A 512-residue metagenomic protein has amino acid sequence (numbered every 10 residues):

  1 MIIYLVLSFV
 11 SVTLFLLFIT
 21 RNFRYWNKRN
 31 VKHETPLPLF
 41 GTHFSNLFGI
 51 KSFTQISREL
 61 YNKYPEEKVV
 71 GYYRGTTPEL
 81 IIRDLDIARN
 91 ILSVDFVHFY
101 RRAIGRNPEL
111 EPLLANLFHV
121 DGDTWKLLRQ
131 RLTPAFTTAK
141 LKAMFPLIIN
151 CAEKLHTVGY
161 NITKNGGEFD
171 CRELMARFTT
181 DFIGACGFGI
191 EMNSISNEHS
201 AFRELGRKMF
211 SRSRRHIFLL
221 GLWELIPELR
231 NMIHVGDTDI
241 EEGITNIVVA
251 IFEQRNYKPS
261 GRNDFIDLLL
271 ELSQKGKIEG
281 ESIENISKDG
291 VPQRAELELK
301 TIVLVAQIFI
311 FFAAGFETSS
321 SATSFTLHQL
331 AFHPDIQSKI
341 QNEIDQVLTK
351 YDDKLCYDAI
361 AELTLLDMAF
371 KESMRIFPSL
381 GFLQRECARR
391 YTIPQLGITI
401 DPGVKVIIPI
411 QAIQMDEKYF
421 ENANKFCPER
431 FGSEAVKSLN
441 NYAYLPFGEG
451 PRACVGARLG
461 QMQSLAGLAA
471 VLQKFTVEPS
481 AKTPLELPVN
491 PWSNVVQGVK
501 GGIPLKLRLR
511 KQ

Functional and structural regions predicted by a protein language model:
M1-L14, Y72-L80, A139-N150, Y160-A185 (+7 more regions): Cytochrome P450
I2-L113, F118, D123-L127, I149-V158 (+5 more regions): N-terminal membrane-proximal hinge/A-helix region immediately C-terminal to the signal-anchor transmembrane segment
H33-E34, I81-R83, R89-I91, I190-N193 (+3 more regions): Classical protein tyrosine phosphatase
F44-E67, N246, A250, D353-G397 (+3 more regions): Conserved cytochrome P450 K-helix E-x-x-R motif and the immediately C-terminal K′/meander segment
F44-S45, T137-A139, I240-A322: Conserved cytochrome P450 catalytic core segment spanning the I/J/K helices
P134, F309, A314, L396 (+2 more regions): Cytochrome P450 heme-thiolate "Cys pocket" and heme-binding signature region
P334-Q337, L459-V495: Cytochrome P450 heme-binding "Cys pocket" and the immediately downstream C-terminal segment
P394, I408-A435: Conserved cytochrome P450 K-helix/beta-meander segment immediately N-terminal to the heme-binding cysteine loop
